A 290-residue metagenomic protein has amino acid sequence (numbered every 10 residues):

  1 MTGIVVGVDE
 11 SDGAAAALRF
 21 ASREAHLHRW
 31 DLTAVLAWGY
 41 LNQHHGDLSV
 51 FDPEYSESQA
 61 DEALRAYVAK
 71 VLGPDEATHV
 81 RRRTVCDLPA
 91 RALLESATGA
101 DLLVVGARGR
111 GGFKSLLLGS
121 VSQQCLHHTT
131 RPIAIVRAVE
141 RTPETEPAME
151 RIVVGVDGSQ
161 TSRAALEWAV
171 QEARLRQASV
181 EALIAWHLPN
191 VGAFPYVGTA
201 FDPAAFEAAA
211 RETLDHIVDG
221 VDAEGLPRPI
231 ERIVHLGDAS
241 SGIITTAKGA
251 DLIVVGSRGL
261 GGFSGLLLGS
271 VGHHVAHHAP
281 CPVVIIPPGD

Functional and structural regions predicted by a protein language model:
M1-A16, D75, D101-A107, Q124-E167 (+3 more regions): Intrinsically disordered or low-complexity boundary/linker segments at protein termini and domain junctions
M1-V50, E150-A200, E224, L252: Small/aliphatic-rich secondary-structure junction motif
G13, F20, D47, F51-Y55 (+3 more regions): Structural beta-alpha unit
R23-L27, A90, E95-E144, T246-D290: Gly/Ser-rich helix-loop-strand patches that form or flank binding pockets for ribonucleotide-derived cofactors
T33-V35, R81-V85, A134, E181-L183 (+2 more regions): General small-molecule cofactor/ligand-binding pocket signal
N42, A92, T142-P143, N190 (+1 more regions): Generic structural signal for helix capping and beta-alpha/helix-loop junctions
F51-A63, A200-T213: A short acidic, glycine-rich active-site loop that binds or catalyzes chemistry on phosphate/adenosine moieties
E57, G158-Q160, A185-L188, A204-A210 (+1 more regions): Hinge/beta->alpha junction and helix N-cap segments in small-molecule ligand-binding domains
